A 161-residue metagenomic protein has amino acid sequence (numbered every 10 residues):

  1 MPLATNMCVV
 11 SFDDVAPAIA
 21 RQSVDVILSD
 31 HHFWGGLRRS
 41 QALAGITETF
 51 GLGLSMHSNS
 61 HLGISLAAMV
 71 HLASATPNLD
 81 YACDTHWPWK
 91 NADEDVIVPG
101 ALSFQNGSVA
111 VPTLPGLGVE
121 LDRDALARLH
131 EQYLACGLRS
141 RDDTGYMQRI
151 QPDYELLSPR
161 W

Functional and structural regions predicted by a protein language model:
M1-A4, C8-P115: Shared catalytic-loop signature of beta/alpha-barrel
L117-W161: Extended hydrophobic packing segments that form well-structured cores
